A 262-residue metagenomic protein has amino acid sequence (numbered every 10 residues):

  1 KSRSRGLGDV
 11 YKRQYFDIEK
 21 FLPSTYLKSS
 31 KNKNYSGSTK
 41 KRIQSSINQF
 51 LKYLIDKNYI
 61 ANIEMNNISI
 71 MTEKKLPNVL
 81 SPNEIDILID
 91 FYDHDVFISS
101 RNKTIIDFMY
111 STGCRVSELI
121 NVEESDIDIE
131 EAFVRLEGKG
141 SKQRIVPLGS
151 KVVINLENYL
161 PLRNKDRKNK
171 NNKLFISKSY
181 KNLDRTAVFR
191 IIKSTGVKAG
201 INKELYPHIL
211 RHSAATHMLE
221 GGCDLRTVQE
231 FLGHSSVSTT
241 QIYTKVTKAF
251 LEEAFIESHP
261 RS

Functional and structural regions predicted by a protein language model:
R5, D9-S262: Conserved catalytic core of the tyrosine transesterase superfamily
